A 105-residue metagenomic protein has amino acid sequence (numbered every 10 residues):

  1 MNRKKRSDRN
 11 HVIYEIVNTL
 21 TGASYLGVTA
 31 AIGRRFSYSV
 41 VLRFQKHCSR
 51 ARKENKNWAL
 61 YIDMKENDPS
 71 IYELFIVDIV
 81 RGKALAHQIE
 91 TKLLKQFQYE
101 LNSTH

Functional and structural regions predicted by a protein language model:
M1-D8, N67-H105: Boundary/linker segments flanking structured domains
M1-F36, Q88: GIY-YIG nuclease catalytic motif and its immediate N-terminal context
R6, I16, Q45, N55 (+1 more regions): Intrinsically disordered, low-complexity peptide-like regions
V12, A23, K56-A59, S70 (+1 more regions): Intrinsically disordered, low-complexity segments enriched in small/polar residues
A30-K83: Conserved short loop/helix modules at catalytic or binding sites in compact beta-alpha or helix-hairpin-helix contexts
